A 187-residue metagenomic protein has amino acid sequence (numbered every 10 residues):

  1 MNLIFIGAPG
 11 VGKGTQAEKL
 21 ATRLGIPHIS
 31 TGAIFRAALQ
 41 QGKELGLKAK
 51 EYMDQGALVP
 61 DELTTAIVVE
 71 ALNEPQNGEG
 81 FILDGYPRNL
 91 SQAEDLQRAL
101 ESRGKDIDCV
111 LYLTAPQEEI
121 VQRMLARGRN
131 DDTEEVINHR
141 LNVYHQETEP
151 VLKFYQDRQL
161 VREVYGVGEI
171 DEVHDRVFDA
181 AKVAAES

Functional and structural regions predicted by a protein language model:
M1-S187: Glycine-rich phosphate-binding loop of ATP-dependent small-molecule kinases
